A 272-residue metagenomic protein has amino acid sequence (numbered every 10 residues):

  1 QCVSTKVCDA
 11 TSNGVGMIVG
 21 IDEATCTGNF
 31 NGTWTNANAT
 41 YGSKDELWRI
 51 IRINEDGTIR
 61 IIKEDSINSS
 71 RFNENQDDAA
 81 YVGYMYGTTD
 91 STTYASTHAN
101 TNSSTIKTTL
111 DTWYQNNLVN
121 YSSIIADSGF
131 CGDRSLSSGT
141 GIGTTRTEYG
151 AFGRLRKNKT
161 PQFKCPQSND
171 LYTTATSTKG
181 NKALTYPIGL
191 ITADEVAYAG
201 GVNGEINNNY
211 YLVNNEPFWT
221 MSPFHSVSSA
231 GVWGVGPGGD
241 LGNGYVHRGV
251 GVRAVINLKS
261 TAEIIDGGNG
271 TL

Functional and structural regions predicted by a protein language model:
Q1-G20, A24-L272: Long, domain-scale functional regions
